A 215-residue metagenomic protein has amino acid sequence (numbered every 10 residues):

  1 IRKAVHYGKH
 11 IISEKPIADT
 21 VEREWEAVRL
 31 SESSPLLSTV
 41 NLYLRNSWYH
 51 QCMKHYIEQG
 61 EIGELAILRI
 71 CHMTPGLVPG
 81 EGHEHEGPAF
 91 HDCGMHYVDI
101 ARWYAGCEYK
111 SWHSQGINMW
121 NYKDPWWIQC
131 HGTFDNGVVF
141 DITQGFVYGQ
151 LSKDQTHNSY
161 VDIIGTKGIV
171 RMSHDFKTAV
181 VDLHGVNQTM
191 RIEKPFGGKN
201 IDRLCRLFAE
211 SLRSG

Functional and structural regions predicted by a protein language model:
I1-K3, E61-I62, E210-G215: Short, intrinsically disordered, charge-balanced linker/junction segments flanking boundaries in proteins
K3, E26, W48, C52-H55 (+3 more regions): Alpha-helical elements of Rossmann-like donor-binding domains used by nucleotide-donor carbohydrate transfer enzymes
Y7-K9, S34-L37, V138-V139: A short helix->loop->beta-strand "cap" motif at the edges of active sites that frequently abuts
G8-H10, E14-P16: Short helix/strand-capping hinge loops at secondary-structure junctions that flank key functional elements
S13, S38-V40, R69, I142 (+1 more regions): Hydrophobic residues in well-ordered beta-strands that form the structural core
I17-V78: A contiguous active-site-proximal alpha/beta segment in oxidoreductase catalytic domains
N41-Y49, H72, G76-H113, D124-W127: Mid-domain beta-loop-alpha active-site segment that forms a flexible, acidic cofactor/metal-binding surface
V98-K177, D202-G215: Contiguous beta-strand/loop segments that form the cofactor/metal-binding neighborhood of enzyme cores
